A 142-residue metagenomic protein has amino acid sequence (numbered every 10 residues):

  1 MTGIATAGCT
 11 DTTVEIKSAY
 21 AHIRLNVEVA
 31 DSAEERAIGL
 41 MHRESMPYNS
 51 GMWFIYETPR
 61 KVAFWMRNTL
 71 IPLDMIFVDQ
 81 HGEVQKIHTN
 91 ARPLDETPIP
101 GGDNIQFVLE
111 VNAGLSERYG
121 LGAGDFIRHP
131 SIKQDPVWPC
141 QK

Functional and structural regions predicted by a protein language model:
G3-A7: Sec/Tat signal peptide C-region and signal peptidase I cleavage site
G8-K142: Compact, glycine-rich, soluble single-domain proteins
